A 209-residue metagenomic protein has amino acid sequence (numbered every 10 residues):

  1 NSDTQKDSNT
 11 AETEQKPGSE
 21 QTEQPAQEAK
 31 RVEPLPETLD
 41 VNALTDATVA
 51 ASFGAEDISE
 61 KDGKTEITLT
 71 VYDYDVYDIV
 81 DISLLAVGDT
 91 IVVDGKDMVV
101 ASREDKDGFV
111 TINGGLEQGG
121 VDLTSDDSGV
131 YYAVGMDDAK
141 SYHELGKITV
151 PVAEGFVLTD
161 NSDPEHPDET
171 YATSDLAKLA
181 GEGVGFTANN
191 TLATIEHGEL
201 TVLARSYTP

Functional and structural regions predicted by a protein language model:
N1-P25: Gram-positive cell-envelope targeting signals
K16-P209: Solvent-exposed hydroxyl-ligand-binding patches built from regularly spaced Ser/Thr and small hydrophobics
